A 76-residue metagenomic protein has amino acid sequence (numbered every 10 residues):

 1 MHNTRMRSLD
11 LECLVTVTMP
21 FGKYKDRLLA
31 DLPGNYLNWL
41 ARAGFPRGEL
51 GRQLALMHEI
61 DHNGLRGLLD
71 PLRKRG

Functional and structural regions predicted by a protein language model:
M1-G76: DEDD superfamily 3′-5′ metal-dependent exonuclease/proofreading module
